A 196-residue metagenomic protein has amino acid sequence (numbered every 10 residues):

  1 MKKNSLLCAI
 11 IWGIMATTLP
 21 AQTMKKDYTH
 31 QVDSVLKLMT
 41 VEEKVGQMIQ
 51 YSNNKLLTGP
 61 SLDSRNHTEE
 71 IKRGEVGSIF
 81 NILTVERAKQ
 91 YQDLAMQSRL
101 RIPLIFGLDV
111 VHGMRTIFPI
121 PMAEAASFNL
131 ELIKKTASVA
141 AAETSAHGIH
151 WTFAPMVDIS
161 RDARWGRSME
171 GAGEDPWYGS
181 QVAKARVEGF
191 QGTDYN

Functional and structural regions predicted by a protein language model:
M1-K25: Bacterial Sec-dependent N-terminal signal peptides
T18-N196: Glycoside hydrolase catalytic-domain context in secreted enzymes
